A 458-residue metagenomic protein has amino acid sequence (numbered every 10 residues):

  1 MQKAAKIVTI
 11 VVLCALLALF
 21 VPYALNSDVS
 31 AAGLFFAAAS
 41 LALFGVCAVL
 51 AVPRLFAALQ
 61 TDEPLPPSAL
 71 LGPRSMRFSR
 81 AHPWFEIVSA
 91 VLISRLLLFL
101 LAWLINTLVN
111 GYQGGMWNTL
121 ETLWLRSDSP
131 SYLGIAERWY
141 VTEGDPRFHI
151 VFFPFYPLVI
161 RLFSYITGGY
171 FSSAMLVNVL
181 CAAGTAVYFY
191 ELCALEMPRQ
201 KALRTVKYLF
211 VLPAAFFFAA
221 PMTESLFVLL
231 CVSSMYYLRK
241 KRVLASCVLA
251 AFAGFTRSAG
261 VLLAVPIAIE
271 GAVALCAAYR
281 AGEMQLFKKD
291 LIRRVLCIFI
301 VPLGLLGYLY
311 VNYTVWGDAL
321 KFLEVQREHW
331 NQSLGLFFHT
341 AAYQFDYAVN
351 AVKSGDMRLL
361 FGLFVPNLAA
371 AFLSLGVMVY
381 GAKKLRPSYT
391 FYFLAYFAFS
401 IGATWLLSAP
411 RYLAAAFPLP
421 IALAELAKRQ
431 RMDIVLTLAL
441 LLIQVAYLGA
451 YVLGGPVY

Functional and structural regions predicted by a protein language model:
S94-N110, W124, A253, G260 (+4 more regions): Membrane-lumen/periplasm interface segments of specific transmembrane helices in polyprenyl phosphate-linked
L123-G168, Y343-A348, S400: Short hydrophobic/aromatic helix or loop-helix immediately within or flanking a transmembrane segment in polytopic
R147-P154, L158, I166-V187, F217 (+1 more regions): Loop-to-helix entry region of an early transmembrane alpha helix in multi-pass inner-membrane enzymes
R161-L162, L176-E196, L373-Y380: Transmembrane-helix motifs of polytopic, lipid-linked glycan transferases
S172-S173, G184, F189-V211, A245 (+1 more regions): Transmembrane-helix signature of polytopic, membrane-embedded enzymes that assemble or transfer cell-envelope glycans
Y188-E191, Y208-V211, L226-A245, L419: Specific aromatic-rich, kink-prone transmembrane helix
F210, A214, V232-Y237, L244-I269 (+2 more regions): Membrane-interface alpha helices of multi-pass inner-membrane proteins
A219-L226, A409: Short acidic/glycine- and proline-prone juxtamembrane loop motifs at membrane-interface regions of multi-pass membrane
